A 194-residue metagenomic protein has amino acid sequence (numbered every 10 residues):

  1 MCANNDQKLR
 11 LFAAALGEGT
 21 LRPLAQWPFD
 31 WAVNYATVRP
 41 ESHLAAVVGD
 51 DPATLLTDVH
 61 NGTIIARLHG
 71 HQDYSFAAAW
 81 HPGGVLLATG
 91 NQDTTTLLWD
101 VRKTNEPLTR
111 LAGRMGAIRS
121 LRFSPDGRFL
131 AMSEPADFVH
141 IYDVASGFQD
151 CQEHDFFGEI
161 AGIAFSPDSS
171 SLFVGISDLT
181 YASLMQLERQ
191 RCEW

Functional and structural regions predicted by a protein language model:
A3, V47-V48, G90, S133 (+1 more regions): Residue-level marker for isolated small/hydroxyl-bearing positions within beta-strands of beta-sheet-rich domains
D6-R10, D51-L55, D73, D93-L97 (+2 more regions): Short coil/turn segments within WD40 beta-propeller repeats
A15-G17, V59-N61, V101-T104, V144-G147 (+1 more regions): Short loop/turn segments that connect beta-strands within beta-propeller blades
P23-P28, I65-G70, P107-G113, C151-D155: Short C-terminal beta-strands that terminate individual repeats in beta-propeller domains, predominantly WD40 blades
D30-V38, D73-A79, G116-R122, E159-A164: Canonical WD40 repeat/beta-propeller blade segments in eukaryotic WD-repeat proteins
F148-W194: Terminal intrinsically disordered, low-complexity extensions flanking WD-repeat/beta-propeller proteins
